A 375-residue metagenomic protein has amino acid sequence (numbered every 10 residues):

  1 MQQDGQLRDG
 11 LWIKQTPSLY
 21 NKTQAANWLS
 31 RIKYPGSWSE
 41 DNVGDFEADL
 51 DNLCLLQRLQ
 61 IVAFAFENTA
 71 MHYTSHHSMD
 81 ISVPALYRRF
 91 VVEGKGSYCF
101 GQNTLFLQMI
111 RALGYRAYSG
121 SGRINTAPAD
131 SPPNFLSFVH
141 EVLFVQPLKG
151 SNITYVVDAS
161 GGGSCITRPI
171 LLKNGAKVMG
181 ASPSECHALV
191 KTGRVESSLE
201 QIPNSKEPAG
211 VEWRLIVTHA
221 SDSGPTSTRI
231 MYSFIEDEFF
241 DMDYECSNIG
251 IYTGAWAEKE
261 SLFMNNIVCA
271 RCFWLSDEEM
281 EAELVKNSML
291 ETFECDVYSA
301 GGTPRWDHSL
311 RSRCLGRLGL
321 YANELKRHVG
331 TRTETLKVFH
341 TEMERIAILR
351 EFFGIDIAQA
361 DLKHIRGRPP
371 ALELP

Functional and structural regions predicted by a protein language model:
M1-K14: Intrinsically disordered, low-structural-confidence terminal and linker regions
Q3, N125-D307: His-Asp-centered catalytic microenvironments across diverse enzyme cores, prominently the transglutaminase-like
T16-G94: Secondary-structure boundary elements
A26, L107, I346-A347: Short glycine-/small-residue-rich flexible loop motifs, especially phosphate/cofactor-binding loops
A48, N52, Y98, Q102 (+1 more regions): Short amphipathic alpha-helical segments
H72-E141: Active-site neighborhood of thiol-dependent amide/isopeptide-bond enzymes
S261-V268, W274-P375: Extended, charged low-complexity segments that frequently continue into or abut oligomerization scaffolds
